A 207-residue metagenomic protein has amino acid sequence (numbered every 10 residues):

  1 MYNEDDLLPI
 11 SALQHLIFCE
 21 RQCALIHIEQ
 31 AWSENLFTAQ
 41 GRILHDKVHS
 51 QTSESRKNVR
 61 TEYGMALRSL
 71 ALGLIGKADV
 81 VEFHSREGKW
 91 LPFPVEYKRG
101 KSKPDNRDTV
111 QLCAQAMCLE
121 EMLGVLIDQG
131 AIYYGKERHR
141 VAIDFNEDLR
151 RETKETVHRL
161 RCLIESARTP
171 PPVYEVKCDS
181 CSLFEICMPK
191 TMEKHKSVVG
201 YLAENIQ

Functional and structural regions predicted by a protein language model:
M1-E62: Charged, glycine-rich intrinsically disordered N-terminal tails and low-complexity linkers that flank
M1-N3, W90-R99, H158-R168: Short amphipathic alpha-helical segments and their helix-coil junctions
D6-S11, N106-R107, T169-V176: Structural motif
C19, L74-S102, A114-M117: Conserved catalytic cores of phosphodiester-cleaving nucleases, focusing on short active-site segments
I43, K47-G88: Active-site metal-binding core of divalent-cation-utilizing nuclease and nuclease-like domains
E96-D105, A142-E147: Short histidine-centered catalytic/ligand-binding loop motif
D108-E120: Short, charged, amphipathic alpha-helix that recurs within catalytic cores of restriction-modification and other
E120-Q207: Metal-dependent nuclease catalytic regions and adjoining charged, substrate-binding loops involved in nucleic-acid end
